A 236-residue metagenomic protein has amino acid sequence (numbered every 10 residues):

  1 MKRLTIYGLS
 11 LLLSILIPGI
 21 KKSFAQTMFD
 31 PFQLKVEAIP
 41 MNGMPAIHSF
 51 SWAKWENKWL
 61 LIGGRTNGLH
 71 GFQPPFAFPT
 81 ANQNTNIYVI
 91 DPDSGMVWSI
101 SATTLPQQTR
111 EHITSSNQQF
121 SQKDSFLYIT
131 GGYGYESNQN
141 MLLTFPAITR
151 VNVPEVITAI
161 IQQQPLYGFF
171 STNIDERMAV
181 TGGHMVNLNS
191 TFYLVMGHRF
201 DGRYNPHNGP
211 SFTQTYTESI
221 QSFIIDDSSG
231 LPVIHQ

Functional and structural regions predicted by a protein language model:
M1-P31: Bacterial Sec-dependent N-terminal signal peptides
Q26-M44: A short helix->beta-strand "capping" segment at the edge of beta-propeller domains
E37-P40, S94-E111, E155-E176, V233-Q236: Surface-exposed loop and turn segments in beta-propeller and other repeat-based domains that flank or scaffold
A38-F72, F76-N82: Beta-strand-rich domains and repeat architectures in extracellular enzymes and scaffolds, especially beta-propellers
H48-W52, E111-F120, T181-M185: Beta-propeller and closely related beta-sheet repeat lectin domains
W55-P74, I129-Q139, N189-N208: Glycine-centered tight turns/hairpins at beta-strand boundaries that repeat across beta-rich repeat domains
F76-G95, L142-A159, H207-L231: Beta-propeller blade signature
A77-D124, G134: Blade-loop segments of beta-propeller domains
